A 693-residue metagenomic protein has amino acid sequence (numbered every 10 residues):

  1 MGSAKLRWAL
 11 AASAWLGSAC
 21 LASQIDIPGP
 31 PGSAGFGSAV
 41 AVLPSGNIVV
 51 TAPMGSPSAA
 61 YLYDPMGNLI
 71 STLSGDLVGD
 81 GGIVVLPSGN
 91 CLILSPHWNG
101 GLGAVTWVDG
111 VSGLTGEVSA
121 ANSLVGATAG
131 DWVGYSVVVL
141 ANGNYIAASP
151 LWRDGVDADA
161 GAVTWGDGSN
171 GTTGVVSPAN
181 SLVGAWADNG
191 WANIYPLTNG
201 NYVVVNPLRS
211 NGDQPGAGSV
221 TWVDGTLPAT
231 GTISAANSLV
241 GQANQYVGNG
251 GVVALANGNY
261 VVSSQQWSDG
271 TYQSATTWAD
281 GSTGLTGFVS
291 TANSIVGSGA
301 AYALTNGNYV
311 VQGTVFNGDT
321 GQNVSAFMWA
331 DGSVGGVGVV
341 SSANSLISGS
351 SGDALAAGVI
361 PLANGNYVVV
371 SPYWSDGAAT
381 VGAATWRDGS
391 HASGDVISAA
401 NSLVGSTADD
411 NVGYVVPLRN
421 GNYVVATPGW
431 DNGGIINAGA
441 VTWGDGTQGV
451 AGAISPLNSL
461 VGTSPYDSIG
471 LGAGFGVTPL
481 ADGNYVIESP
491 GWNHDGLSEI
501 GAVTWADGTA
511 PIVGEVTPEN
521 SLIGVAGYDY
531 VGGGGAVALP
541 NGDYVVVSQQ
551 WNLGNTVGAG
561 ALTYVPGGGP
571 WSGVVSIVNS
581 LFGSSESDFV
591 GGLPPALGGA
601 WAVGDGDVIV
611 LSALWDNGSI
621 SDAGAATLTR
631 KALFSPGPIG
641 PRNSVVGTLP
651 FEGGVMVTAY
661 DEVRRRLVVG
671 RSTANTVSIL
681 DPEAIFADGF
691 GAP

Functional and structural regions predicted by a protein language model:
M1-L10: Bacterial N-terminal signal peptides that target proteins for export
A9-A19: Bacterial N-terminal signal peptides
C20-F686: Conserved beta-strand/short-helix segments that make up beta-rich extracellular adhesion/recognition modules
F690-A692: Ser/Thr-rich, Pro/Gly/Ala-heavy low-complexity intrinsically disordered linkers and tails of secreted extracellular
